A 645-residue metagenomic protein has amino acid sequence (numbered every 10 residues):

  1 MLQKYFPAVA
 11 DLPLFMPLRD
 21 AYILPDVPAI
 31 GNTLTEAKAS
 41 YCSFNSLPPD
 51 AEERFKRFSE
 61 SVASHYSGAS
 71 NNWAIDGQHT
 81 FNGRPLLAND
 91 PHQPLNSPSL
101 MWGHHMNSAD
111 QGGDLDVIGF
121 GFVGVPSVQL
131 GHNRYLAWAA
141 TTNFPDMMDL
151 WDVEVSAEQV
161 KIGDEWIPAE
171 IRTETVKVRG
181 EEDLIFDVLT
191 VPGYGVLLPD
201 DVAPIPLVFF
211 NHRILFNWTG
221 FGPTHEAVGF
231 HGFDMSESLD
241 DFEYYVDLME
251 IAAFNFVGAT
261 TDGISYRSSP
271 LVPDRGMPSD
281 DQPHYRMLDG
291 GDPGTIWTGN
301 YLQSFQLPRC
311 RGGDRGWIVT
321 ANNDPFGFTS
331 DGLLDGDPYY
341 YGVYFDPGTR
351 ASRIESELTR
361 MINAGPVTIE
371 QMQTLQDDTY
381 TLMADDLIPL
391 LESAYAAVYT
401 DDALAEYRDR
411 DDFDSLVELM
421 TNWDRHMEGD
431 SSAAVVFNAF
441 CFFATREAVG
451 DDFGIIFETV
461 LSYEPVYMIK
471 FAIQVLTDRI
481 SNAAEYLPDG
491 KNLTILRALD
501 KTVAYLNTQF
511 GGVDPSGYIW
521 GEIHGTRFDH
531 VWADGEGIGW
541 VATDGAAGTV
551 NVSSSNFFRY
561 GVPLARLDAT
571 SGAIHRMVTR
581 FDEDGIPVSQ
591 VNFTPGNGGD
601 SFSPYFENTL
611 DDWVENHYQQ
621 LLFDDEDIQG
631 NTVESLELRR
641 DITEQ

Functional and structural regions predicted by a protein language model:
M1-L86, P91, S97-P98, V123-S127 (+1 more regions): Substrate-recognition/specificity elements adjacent to catalytic centers across diverse enzyme folds
M1-S46, T260-Q645: Long, compositionally biased non-active-site segments enriched in small/hydrophobic residues and glycine
E60-A63, N71-G77, G83-R84, D114-I118 (+7 more regions): Generic recognition of flexible, low-complexity loop/linker segments
A63-A69, Q78-P85, N89-L100, I205-H225 (+4 more regions): Active-site-adjacent "gating/activation" loops or surface patches in catalytic cores
S67, M106-S127, G131-G290: Glycine- and hydrophobic-rich flexible loops that cap the catalytic core of alpha/beta enzyme folds
A69, P85, L95-P98, H132 (+16 more regions): Conserved structured core elements
N72, D76, P85, H92 (+16 more regions): Short, well-ordered alpha-helical packing segments
F81-N82, Q93-L95, L136-W138, P145 (+1 more regions): Primarily extracytoplasmic ectodomains and periplasmic/lumenal surface modules that are beta-strand-rich
